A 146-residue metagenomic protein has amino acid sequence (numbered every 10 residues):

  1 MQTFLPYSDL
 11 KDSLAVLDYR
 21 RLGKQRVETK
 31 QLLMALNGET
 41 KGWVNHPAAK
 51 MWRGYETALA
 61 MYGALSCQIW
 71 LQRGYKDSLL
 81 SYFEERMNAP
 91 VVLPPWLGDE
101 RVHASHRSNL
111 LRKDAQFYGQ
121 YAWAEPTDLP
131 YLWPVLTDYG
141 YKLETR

Functional and structural regions predicted by a protein language model:
M1-R146: Expand to "…catalyze enediolate/carbanion chemistry for C-C bond making/breaking, isomerization, decarboxylation
